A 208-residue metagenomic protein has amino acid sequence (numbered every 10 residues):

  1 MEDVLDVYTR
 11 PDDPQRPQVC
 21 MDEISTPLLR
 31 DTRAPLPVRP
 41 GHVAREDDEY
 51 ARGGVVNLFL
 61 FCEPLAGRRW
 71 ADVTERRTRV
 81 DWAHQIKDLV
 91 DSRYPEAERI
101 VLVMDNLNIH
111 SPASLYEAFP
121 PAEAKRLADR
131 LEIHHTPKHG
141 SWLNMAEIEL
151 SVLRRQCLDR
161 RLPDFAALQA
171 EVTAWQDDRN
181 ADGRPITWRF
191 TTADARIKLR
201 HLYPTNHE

Functional and structural regions predicted by a protein language model:
M1-K87, L199: Extended, low-complexity cationic-aromatic segments
Q15-R16, A97-R99, R184: Short coil/turn segments at beta-strand junctions that form active-site/ligand-binding loops
V19-M21, V101-M104, H134-T136, R189-F190: Short beta-strand segments
T32, A167-E208: C-terminal domain-tail junction helix/linker
A44-Y50, E123-M145, R161-P163: RNase H-like polynucleotidyl transferase catalytic core
R69, A146-F165, D178-N180: Active-site proximal helix-loop segment of RNase H-like, two-metal nucleases, encompassing DDE(D)
V80-V101: Short, basic/hydrophobic alpha-helical segments
A97-S111: Acidic/histidine-rich, metal-coordinating catalytic segments
